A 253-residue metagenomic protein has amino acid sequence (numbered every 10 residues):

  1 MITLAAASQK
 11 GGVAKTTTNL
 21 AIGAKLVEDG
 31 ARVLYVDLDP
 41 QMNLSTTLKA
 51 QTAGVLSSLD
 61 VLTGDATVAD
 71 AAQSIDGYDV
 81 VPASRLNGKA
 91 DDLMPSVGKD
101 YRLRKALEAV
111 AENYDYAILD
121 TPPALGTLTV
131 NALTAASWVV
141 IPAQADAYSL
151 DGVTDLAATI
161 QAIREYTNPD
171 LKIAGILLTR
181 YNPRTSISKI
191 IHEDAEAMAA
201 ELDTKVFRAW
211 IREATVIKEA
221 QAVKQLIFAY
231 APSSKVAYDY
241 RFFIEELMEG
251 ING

Functional and structural regions predicted by a protein language model:
M1-G253: P-loop NTP-binding core
